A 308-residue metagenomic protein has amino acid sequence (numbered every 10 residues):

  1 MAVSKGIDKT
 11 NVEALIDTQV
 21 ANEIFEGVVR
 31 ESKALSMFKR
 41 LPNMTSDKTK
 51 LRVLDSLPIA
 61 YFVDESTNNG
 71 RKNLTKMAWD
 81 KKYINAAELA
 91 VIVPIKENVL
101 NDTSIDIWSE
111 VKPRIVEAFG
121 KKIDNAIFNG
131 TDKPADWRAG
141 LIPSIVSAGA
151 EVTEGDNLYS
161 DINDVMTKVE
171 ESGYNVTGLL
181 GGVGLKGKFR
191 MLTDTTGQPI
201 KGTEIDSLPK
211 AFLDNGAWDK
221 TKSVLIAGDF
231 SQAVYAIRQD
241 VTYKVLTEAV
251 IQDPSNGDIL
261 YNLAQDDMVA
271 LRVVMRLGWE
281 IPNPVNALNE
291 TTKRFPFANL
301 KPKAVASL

Functional and structural regions predicted by a protein language model:
M1-E23, V29, K33-S36, L41-P42 (+1 more regions): Protruding loop/beta-arch "assembly-hinge" segments enriched in small, turn-prone residues
A2-V91: Assembly/oligomerization interface modules of large self-assembling protein complexes
Q19-S32, I107-V111, I115-I123, V165 (+1 more regions): Short, Φ-rich (hydrophobic/aromatic) sequence segments
R52-V53, I95, G181, V273: Hydrophobic side chains in beta-strands
L57-I59, A90, V99, K121 (+3 more regions): Short loop/turn segments at secondary-structure transitions that flank enzyme active sites
F62-D64, I105, R190-D194, T221-L225 (+2 more regions): Short conserved micro-motifs at the rims of enzyme active sites and ligand-binding pockets
N73-L74, D80-Y83, A90-E171, A298-L308: Alpha-helical scaffold segments that mediate packing/assembly in large oligomeric complexes
V146-V269, M275, A304-L308: Extended oligomerization regions of viral-like shell subunits
